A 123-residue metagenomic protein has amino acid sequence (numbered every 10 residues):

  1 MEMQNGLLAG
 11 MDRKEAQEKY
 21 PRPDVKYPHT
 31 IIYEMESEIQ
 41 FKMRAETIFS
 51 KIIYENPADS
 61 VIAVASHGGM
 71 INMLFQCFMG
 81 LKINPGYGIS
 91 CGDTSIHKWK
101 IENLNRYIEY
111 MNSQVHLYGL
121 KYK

Functional and structural regions predicted by a protein language model:
M1-V25: Phosphate-coordination/substrate-recognition cap region in phosphate-metabolizing enzymes
K19-P21, K100-K123: Conserved histidine-centered catalytic loops in small-molecule metabolism enzymes
Y20-Q40: Short glycine/proline- and acidic residue-enriched helix-loop micro-motifs that form flexible lids or anion-recognition
R44-I52: Alpha-helical packing segments of well-folded alpha/beta enzyme cores
I52-V61: Glycine-rich phosphate-binding loop signature in dinucleotide/nucleotide-binding domains
S60-G69: Generic beta-sheet signal
M73-C77: Active-site signature of alpha/beta-hydrolase-fold catalytic machinery across serine- and Asp/Cys-nucleophile hydrolases
K82-Y107: Domain-level recognition of soluble alpha/beta enzyme cores, biased toward histidine phosphatases/phosphomutases
